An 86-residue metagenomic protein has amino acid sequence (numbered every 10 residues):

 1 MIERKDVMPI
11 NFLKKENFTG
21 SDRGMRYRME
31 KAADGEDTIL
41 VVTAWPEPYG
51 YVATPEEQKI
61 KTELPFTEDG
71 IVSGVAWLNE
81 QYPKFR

Functional and structural regions predicted by a protein language model:
M1-E30: Negatively charged, low-complexity tracts enriched in Asp/Glu with abundant Ser/Thr
E16, T38, Q58-I60: A generic structural signal for short beta-strands and their flanking turns/coil linkers
G20, M29, V42, T62-L64: Generic structural hydrophobic/aromatic packing signal, biased to beta-strands
R28-E56: A short, structured beta-strand/loop element
P48-R86: Mixed-charge, Lys/Arg-enriched low-complexity segments
